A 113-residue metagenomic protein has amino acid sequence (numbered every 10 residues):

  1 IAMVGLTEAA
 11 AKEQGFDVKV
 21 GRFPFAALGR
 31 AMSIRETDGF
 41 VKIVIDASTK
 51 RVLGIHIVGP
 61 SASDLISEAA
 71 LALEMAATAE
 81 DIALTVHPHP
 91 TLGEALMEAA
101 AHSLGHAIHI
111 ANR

Functional and structural regions predicted by a protein language model:
I1-R113: Flexible, glycine-rich terminal cap/loop adjacent to redox cofactors in electron-transfer oxidoreductases
